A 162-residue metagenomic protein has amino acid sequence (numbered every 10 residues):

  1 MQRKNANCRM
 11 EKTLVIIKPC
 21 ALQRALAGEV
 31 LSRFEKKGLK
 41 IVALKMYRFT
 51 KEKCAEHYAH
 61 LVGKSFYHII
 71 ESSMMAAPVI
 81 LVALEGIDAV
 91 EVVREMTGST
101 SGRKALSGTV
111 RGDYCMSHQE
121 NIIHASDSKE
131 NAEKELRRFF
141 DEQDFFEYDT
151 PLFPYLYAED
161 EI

Functional and structural regions predicted by a protein language model:
Q2-I162: Non-catalytic terminal and connector segments of soluble metabolic enzymes
